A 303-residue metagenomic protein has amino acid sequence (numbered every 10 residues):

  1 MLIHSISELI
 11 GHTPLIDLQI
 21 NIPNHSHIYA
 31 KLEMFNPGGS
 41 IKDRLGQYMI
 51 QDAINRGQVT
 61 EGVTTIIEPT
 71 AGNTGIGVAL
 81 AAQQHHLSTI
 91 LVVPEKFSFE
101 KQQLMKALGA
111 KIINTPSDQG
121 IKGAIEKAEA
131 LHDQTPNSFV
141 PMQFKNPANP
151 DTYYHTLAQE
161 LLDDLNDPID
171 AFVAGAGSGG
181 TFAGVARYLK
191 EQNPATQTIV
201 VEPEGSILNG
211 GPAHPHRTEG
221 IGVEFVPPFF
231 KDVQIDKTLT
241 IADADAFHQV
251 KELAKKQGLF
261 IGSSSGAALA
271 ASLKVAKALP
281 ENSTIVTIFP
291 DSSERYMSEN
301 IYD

Functional and structural regions predicted by a protein language model:
M1-D303: PLP-dependent amino-acid enzyme catalytic core
